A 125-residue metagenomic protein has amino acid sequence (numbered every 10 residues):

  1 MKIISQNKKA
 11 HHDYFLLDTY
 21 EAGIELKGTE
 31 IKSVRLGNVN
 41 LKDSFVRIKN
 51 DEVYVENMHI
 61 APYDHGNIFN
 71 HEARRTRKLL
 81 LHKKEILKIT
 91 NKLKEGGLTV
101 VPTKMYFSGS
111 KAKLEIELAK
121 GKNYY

Functional and structural regions predicted by a protein language model:
I3-E52: A positional/architectural concept
S5-A10, N38-V39, H65-H82, F107 (+1 more regions): Arg/Lys-rich, often Gly-containing low-complexity segments of ribosomal proteins
L17, N38-V39, E72, G96-T99: Short solvent-exposed loop/turn micro-motifs enriched in small/polar/acidic residues
E21, I31, V46, I60-A61 (+2 more regions): Residue-level signature for short turns and capping positions that connect secondary-structure elements
E21, L26, L41-D43, V55 (+3 more regions): Broad gene-expression machinery/nucleic-acid interaction feature
G28, I48-N50, N57, I116-K120: Flexible glycine-/small-residue-rich
K49-I89: Helix-adjacent hinge/juxtasegments
L80-E117, G121-N123: Beta-rich strand-turn-strand
